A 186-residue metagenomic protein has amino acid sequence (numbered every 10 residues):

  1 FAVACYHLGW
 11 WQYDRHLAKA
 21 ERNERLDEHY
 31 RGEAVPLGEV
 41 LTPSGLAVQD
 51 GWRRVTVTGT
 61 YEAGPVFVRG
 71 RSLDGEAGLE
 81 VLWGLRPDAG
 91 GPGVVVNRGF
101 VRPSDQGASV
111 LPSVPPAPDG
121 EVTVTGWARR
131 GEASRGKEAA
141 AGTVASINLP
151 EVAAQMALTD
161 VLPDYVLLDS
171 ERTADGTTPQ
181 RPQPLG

Functional and structural regions predicted by a protein language model:
F1-G186: Surface-exposed, charge/polar-rich loops and edge strands
